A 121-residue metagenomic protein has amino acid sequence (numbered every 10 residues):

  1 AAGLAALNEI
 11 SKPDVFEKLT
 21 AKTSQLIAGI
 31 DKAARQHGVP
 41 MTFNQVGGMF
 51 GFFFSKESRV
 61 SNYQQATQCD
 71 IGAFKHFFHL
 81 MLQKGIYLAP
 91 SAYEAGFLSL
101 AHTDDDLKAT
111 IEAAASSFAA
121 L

Functional and structural regions predicted by a protein language model:
A1-L121: Conserved N-terminal phosphate-binding loop of PLP-dependent enzymes in the Aspartate aminotransferase
